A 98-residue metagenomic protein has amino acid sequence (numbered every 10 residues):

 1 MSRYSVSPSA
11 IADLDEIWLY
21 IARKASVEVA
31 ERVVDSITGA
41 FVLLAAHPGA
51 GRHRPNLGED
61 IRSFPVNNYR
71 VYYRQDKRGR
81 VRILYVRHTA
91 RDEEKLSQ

Functional and structural regions predicted by a protein language model:
M1-R3, R80: Non-catalytic interaction surface on structured domains
R3-L57, I61: Basic, Lys/Arg-enriched alpha-helical interface segments
A12-L14, N67, R91: Intrinsic-disorder/low-complexity regions
G49-R80: Basic/aromatic recognition patch in beta-strand/loop cores that engages polyanionic ligands
Y69, R74-Q98: Enriched for short, Lys/Arg-rich terminal
